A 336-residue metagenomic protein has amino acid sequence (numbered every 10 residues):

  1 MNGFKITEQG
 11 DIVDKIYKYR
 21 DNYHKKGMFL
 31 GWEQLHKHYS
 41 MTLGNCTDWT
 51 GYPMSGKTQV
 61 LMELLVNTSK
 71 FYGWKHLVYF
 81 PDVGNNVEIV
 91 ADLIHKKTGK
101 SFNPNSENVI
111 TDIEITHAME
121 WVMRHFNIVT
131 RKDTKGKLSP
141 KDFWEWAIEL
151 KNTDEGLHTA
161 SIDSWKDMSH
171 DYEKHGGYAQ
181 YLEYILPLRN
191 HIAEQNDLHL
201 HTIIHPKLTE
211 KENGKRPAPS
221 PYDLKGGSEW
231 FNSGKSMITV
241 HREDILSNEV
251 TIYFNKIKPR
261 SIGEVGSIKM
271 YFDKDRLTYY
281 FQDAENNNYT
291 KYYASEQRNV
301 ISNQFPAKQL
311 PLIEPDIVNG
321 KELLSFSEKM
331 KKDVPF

Functional and structural regions predicted by a protein language model:
N2-D14, K141-A160, H191-N196, T209-F336: C-terminal regions of RecA-like/P-loop NTPase motor modules
N2-K100, V334-F336: The Walker A/P-loop phosphate-binding site
F29-W32, D112-T116, K137-W144, A179-L186 (+1 more regions): Amphipathic alpha-helical transducer elements in NTP-driven molecular machines
W32-K37, F71-G156, S267-I268: Cytosolic-facing regulatory segments adjacent to core modules
G56-K57, G84-I89, D167-D171, L208-E212 (+2 more regions): Flexible loop/turn segments at secondary-structure boundaries
P81, H205, R242: Cofactor-binding loop segments of dinucleotide-utilizing enzymes, especially the Rossmann-like FAD- and NAD(P)+-binding
I128-I192: Phosphate-binding/switch loop-helix module in NTP-utilizing enzymes
S161-I162, L198-H205: Structural recognition of the conserved hydrophobic beta-strand(s) that form the central parallel beta-sheet of P-loop
